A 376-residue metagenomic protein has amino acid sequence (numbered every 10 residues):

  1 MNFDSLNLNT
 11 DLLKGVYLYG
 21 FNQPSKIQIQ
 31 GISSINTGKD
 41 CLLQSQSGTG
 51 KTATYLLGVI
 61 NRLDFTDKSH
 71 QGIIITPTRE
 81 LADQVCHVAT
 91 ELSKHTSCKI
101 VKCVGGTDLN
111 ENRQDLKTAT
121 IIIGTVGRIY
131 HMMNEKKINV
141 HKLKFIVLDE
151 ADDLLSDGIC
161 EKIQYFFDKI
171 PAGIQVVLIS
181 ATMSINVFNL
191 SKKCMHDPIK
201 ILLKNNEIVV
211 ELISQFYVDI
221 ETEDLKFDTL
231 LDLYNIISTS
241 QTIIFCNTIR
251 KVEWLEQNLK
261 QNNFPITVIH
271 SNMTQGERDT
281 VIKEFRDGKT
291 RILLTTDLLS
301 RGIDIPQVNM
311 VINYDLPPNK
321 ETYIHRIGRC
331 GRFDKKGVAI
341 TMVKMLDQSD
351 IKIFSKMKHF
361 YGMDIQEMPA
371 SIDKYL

Functional and structural regions predicted by a protein language model:
N2-L376: Conserved helicase RecA-like core
